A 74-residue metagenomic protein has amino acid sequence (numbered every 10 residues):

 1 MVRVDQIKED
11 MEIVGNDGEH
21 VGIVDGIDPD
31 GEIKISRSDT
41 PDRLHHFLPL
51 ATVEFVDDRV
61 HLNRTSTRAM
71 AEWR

Functional and structural regions predicted by a protein language model:
M1-R74: Peripheral interaction segments used for macromolecular assembly
